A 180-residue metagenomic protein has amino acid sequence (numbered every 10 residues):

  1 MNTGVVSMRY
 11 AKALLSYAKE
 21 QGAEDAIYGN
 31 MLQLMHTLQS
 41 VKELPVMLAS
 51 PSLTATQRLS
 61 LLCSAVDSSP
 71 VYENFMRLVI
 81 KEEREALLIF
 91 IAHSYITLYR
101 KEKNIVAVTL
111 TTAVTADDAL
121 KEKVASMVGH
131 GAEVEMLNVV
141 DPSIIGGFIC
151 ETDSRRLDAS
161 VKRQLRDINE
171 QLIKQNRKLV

Functional and structural regions predicted by a protein language model:
M1-V180: Elongated, mostly alpha-helical coiled-coil "stalk/stator" tethers of large membrane protein machines
